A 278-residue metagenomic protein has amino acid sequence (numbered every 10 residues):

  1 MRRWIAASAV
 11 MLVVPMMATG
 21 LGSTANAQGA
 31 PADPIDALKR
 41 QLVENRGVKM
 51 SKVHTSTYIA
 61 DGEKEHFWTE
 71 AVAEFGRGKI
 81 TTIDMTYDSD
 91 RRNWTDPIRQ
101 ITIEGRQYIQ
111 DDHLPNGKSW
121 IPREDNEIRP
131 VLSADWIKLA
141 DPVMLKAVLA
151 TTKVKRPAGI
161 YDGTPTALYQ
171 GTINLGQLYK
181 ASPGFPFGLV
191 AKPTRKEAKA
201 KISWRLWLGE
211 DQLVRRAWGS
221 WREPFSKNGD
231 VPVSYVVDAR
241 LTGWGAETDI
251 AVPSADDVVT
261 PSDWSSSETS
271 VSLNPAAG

Functional and structural regions predicted by a protein language model:
R2-R77, A158, T248-G278: N-terminal leader/targeting segments and the immediate start of mature chains
G29-A30, D112-S182: Flexible, processing/modification-adjacent segments and terminal tails in exported/periplasmic/extracellular proteins
L38-K39, F67-A73, I98-Q100, I202-L208 (+1 more regions): Hydrophobic/aromatic beta-strand elements that line small-molecule binding cavities or substrate pockets in beta-rich
G47-S51, G78-I83, G163-Q170, L213-R216: Short, hydrophobic/aromatic-rich segments at coil-to-beta transitions
V53-G62, T86-R92, G105-N116, R222-P224 (+1 more regions): Hydrophobic lipid-interacting interfaces of membrane-associated proteins
V72-A140: An acidic-aromatic
D84-W94, G219-S226, A255-W264: Short, solvent-exposed aromatic-acidic interface loops
A167-P253: Gly/Pro-enriched, hydrophobic low-complexity segments that function as extracytoplasmic propeptides/linkers
